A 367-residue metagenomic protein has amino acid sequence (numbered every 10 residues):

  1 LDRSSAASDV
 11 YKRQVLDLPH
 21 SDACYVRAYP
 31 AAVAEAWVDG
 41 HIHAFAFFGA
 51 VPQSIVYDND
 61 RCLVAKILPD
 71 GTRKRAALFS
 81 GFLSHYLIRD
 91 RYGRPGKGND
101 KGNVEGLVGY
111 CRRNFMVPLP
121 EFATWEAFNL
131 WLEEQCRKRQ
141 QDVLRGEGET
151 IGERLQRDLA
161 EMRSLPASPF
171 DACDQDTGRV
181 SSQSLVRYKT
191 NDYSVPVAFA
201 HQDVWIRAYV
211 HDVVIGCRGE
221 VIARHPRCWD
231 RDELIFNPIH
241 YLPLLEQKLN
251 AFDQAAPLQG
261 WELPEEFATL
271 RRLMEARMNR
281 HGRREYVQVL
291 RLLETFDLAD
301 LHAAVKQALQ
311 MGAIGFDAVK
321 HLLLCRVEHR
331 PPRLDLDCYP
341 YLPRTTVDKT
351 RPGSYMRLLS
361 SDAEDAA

Functional and structural regions predicted by a protein language model:
L1-Y11: Single conserved hydrophobic/aromatic residue that forms the stacking wall/gate of nucleotide- or nucleobase-binding
K12-D22, V56, F82, A208: Short conserved beta-strand segments at catalytic cores or DNA/RNA-binding microdomains of nucleic-acid binding
V26-S54, W229-L234: Active-site beta-loop-alpha junctions of metal-dependent nucleic acid enzymes, especially the RNase H-like/DDE
V51-G71: Acidic/histidine-rich, metal-coordinating catalytic segments
Y57-D58, P69-D70, I88-R112, E126-L130: RNase H-like two-metal-ion nuclease catalytic core shared by retroviral integrases and related mobile-element nucleases
G71-D90: Two-metal-ion acidic nuclease core segments, chiefly of the RNase H-like superfamily
V108-R207: Active-site-proximal acidic segments at structured loop/helix or strand boundaries that coordinate catalytic metals
V213-A367: Protein C-terminal end segments and domain termini
